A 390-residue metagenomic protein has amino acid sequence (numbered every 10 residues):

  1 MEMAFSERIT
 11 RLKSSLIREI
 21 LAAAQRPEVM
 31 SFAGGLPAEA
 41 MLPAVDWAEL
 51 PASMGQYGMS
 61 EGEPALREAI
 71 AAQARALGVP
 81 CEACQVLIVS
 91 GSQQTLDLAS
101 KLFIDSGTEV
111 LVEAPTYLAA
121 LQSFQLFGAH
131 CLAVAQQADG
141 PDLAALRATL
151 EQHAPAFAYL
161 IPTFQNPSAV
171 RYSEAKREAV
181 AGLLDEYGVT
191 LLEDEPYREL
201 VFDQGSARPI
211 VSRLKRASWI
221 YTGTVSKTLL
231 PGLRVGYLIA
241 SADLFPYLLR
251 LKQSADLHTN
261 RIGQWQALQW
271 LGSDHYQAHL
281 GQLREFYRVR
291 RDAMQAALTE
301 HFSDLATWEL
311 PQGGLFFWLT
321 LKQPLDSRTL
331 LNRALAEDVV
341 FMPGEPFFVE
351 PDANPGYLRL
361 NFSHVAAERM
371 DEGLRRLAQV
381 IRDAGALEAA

Functional and structural regions predicted by a protein language model:
M1, A336, P351-A390: PLP-dependent enzyme catalytic core of the Aspartate aminotransferase-like
T10-Q94, L98, G272-S273, V340 (+2 more regions): N-terminal small-domain helix-loop-helix segment of the aminotransferase-like
M54-Y187, R198-A217, Y287, E368 (+1 more regions): Conserved core of the PLP fold type I
V112, A133, L191-E193, A267 (+1 more regions): Hydrophobic residues in well-ordered beta-strands that form the structural core
S212-E285: Conserved core segment of the aminotransferase class I/II
L268, E285-Q295, T307-T320, N332: Conserved glycine-rich beta-strand-loop-beta hairpin in the small C-terminal domain of fold type I
L325-L330, E368-E372: Short, conserved charged micro-motifs
